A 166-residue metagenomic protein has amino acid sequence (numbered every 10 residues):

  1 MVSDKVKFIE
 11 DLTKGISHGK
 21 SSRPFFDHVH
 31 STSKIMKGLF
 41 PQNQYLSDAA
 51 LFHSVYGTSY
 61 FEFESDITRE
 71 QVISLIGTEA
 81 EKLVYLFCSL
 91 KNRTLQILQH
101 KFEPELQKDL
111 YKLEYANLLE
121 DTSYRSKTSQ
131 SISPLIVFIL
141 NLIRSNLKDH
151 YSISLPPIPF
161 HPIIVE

Functional and structural regions predicted by a protein language model:
M1-E166: Metal-dependent phosphohydrolase cores
